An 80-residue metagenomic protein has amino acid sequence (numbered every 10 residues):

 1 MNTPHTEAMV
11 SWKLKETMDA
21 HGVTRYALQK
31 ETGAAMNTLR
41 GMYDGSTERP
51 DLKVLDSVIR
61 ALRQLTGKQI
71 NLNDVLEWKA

Functional and structural regions predicted by a protein language model:
M1, R49-D56: Short, compositionally biased strand/turn segments that nucleate or flank brief secondary-structure elements
M1-A27, E31: A short, Lys/Arg-rich alpha-helix, primarily the initiator
T3-P4, A8, H21, G41 (+2 more regions): Short, charged recognition helix plus adjacent turn of helix-turn-helix-like nucleic-acid-binding domains
A27, T38, D74: Residues in the helix-turn-helix
A34-P50: Recognition helix of helix-turn-helix/homeodomain-like DNA-binding domains that insert into the DNA major groove
K53-I70: DNA major-groove recognition helix of helix-turn-helix/homeodomain DNA-binding modules
